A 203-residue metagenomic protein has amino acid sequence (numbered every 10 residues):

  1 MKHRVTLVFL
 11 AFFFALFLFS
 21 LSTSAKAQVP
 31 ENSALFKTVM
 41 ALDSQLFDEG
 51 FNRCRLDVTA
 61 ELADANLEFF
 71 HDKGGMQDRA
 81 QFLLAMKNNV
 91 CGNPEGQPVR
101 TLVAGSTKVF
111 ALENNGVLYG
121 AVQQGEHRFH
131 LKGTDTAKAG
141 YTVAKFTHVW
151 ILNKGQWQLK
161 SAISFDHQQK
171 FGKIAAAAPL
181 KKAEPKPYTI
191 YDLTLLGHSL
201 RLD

Functional and structural regions predicted by a protein language model:
M1-V5: Positively charged n-region of N-terminal signal peptides that target proteins for export
F9-S20: Bacterial N-terminal signal peptides
A25-A65, K170-D203: Short, low-complexity N-terminal intrinsically disordered segments enriched in polar/charged residues
F36-K37, R55-V122, E126, K138-Y141: A solvent-exposed, acidic/Ser-Thr-rich amphipathic alpha-helical stretch
F70, F129-K132, Q168-F171: Sequence/structural signature of outer-membrane beta-barrel proteins
H127-G133, W150-L152: Beta-strand elements of well-folded, non-transmembrane domains
D135-A137, P187: Outer-membrane beta-barrel domain signature
G140-I174: Short beta-strand edge/turn micro-motifs at domain boundaries
